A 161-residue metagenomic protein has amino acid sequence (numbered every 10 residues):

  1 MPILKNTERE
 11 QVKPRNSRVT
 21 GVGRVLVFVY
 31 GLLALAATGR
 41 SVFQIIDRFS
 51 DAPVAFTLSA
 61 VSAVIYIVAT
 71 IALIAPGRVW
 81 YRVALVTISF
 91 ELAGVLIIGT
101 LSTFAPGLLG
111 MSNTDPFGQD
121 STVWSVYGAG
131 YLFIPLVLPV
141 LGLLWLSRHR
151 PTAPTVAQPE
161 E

Functional and structural regions predicted by a protein language model:
M1-A34: Cytosolic juxtamembrane helix and N-cap/initiation of the first transmembrane helix
V22-L26, S41-A63: Transmembrane alpha-helix entry/boundary detector in multi-pass membrane proteins
G31-G39, F56-I74, A93: Core segments of alpha-helical transmembrane spans in multipass integral membrane proteins
A37-Q44, F90-L108, G142: C-terminal TM-helix exit segments that contain a strictly Trp-centered aromatic cap at the helix terminus
I71-G99: Loop-to-transmembrane helix junctions at the membrane interface
T100-Y127: Interfacial non-cytosolic loop connecting adjacent transmembrane helices
Q119-L141: Individual transmembrane alpha-helices with interfacial aromatic-anchor signatures
L146-Q158: Membrane-interface capping segments at transmembrane-helix boundaries
